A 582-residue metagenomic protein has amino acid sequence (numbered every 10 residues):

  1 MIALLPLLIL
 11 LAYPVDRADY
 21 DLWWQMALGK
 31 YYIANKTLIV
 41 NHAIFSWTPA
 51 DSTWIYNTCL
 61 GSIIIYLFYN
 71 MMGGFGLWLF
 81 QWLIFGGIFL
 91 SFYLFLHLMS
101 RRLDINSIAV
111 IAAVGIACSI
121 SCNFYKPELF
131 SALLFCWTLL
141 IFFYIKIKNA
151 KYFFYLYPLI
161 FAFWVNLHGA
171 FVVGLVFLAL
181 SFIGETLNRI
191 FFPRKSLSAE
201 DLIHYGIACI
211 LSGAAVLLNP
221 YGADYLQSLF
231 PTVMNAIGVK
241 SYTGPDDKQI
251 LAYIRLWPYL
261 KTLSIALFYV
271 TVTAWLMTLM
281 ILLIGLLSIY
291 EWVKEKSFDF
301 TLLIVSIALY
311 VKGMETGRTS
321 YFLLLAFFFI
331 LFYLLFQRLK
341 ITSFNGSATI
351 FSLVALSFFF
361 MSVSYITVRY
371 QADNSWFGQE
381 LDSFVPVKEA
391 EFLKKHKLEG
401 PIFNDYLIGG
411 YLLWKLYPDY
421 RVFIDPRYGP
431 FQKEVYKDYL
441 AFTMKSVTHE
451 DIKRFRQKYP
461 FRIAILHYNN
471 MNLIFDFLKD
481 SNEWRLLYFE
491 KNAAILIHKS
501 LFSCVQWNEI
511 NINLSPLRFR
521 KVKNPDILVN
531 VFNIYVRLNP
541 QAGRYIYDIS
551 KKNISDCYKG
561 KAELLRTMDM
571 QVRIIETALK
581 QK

Functional and structural regions predicted by a protein language model:
D21, I33, G169-V293, L324: Transmembrane catalytic cores of multi-pass membrane glycosyltransferases and polysaccharide-assembly enzymes
T48-F75, L79: Short hydrophobic/aromatic helix or loop-helix immediately within or flanking a transmembrane segment in polytopic
L79-S100: Transmembrane-helix motifs of polytopic, lipid-linked glycan transferases
G115-S119, F153-G169, F177-L178, L211-A215 (+1 more regions): Membrane-interface alpha helices of multi-pass inner-membrane proteins
C122-F130: Short acidic/glycine- and proline-prone juxtamembrane loop motifs at membrane-interface regions of multi-pass membrane
T138-F153, T186, L287-K294: Membrane-interface transmembrane helices that cradle and orient dolichyl/undecaprenyl
Y144-A162, A199-I207, S297-S306: Short hydrophobic alpha-helices at membrane interfaces in multi-pass membrane enzymes
N374-E380, V385-I402, L407, Y417 (+2 more regions): C-terminal luminal/periplasmic domains and tails of membrane-associated envelope-modifying transferases
